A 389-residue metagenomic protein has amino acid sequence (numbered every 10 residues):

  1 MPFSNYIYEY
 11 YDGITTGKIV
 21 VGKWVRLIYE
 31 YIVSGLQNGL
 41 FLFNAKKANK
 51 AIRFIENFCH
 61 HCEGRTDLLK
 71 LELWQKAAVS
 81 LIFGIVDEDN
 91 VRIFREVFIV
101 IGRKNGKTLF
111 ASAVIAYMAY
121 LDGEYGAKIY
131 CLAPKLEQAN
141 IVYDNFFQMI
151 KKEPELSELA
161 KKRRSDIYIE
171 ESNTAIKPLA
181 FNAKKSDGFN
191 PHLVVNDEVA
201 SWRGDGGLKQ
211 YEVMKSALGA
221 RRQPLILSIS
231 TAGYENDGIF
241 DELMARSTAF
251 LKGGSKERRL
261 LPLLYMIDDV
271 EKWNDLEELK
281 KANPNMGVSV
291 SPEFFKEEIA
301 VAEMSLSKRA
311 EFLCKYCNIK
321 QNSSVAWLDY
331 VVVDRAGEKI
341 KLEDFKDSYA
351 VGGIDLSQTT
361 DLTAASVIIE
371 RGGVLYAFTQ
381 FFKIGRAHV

Functional and structural regions predicted by a protein language model:
M1-I354: Phosphate/NTP-binding elements of NTP-utilizing enzymes
A160-K162, Q358, E370: Generic beta-strand structural signal
N173, Q358-L362: Coil-to-beta-strand transition motifs
D361-R386: Metal-dependent catalytic core segments for phosphate chemistry
